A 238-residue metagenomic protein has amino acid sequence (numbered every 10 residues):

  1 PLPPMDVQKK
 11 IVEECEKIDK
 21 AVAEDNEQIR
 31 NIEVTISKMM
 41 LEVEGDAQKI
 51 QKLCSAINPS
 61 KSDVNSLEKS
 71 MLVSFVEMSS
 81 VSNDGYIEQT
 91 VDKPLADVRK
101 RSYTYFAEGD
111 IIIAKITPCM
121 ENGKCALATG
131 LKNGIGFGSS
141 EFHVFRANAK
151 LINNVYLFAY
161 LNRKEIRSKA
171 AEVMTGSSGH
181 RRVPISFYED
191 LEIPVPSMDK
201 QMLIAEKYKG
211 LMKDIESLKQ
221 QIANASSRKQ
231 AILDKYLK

Functional and structural regions predicted by a protein language model:
P1-D6, I135-H143, T175-M202: A short glycine-rich beta-alpha junction/loop motif
L2-N65, P194-A205, K209-K238: Non-catalytic DNA-recognition/assembly elements of restriction-modification systems
L41, S55, A114, F158-N162 (+2 more regions): Generic alpha-helical structural context detector
Q51-N65, V76-I111: Sequence-specific dsDNA recognition surfaces
K69-M71, A128: Short Gly/aromatic-enriched secondary-structure transition segments
S102-T104, E108-N162: A short beta-sheet element
A128-G130, V173-S177: Short amphipathic beta-strand starts and helix->beta connectors
I166-K169: Periplasmic-binding protein-like
